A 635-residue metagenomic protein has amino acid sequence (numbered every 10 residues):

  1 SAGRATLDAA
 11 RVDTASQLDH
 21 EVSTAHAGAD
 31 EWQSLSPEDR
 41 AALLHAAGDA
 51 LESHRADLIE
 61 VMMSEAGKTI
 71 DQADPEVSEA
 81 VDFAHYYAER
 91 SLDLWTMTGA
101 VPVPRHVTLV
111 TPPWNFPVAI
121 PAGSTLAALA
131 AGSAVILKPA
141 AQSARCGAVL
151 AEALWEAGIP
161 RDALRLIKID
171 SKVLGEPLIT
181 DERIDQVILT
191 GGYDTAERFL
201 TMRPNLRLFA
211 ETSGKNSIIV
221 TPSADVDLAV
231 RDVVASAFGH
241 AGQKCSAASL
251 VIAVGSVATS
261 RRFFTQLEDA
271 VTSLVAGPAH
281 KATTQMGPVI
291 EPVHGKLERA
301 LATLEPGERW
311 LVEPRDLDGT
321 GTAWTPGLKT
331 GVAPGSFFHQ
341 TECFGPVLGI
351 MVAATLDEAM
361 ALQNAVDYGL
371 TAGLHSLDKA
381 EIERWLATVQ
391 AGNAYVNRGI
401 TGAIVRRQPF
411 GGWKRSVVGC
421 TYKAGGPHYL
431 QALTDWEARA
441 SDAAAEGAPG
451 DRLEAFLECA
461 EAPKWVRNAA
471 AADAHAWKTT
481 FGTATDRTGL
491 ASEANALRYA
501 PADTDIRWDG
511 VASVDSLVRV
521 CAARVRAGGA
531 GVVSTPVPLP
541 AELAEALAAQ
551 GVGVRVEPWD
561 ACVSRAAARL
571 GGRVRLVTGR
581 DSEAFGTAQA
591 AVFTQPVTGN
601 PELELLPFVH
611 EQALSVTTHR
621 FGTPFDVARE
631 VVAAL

Functional and structural regions predicted by a protein language model:
A2-A66, I70, S256, V352 (+5 more regions): N-terminal alpha-helical segment of soluble enzymes
L7-D13, G28-S34, I219-T221, L250-S256 (+4 more regions): Short, well-ordered beta-strand elements within core beta-sheets of diverse protein domains
A10-T24, E31-H54, V61-S64, K68-P75 (+11 more regions): Catalytic cores of nucleotide-enabled group-transfer and carboxylate-activating enzymes in metabolic and assembly-line
A25, R40, M62, G132 (+9 more regions): Residue-level signal for inorganic ion chemistry
L43-L44, L58-M62, A66, I70-A73 (+7 more regions): Extended, hydrophobic alpha-helical segments in both membrane/secreted and soluble proteins
D93-R161, G482, D486-E545: Conserved small-residue-rich beta-alpha loop and adjacent elements that most often cradle the phosphate/pyrophosphate
T98, R165-D185, A494, E557-R569: A structured beta-alpha segment of the ubiquitous adenosine-cofactor-binding alpha/beta core
A153, G158, E182, Y193-A333 (+9 more regions): ALDH superfamily catalytic-core signature
